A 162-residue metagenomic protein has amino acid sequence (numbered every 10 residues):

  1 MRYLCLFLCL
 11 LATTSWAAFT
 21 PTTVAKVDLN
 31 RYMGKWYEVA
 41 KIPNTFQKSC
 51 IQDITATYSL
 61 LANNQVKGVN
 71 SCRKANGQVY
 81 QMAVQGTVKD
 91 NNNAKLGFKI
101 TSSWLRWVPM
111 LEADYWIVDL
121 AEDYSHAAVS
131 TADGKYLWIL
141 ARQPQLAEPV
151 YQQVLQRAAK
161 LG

Functional and structural regions predicted by a protein language model:
Y3-T13: Sec-dependent N-terminal signal peptides
W16-G162: A beta-rich soluble binding module of mature secreted/lumenal proteins
